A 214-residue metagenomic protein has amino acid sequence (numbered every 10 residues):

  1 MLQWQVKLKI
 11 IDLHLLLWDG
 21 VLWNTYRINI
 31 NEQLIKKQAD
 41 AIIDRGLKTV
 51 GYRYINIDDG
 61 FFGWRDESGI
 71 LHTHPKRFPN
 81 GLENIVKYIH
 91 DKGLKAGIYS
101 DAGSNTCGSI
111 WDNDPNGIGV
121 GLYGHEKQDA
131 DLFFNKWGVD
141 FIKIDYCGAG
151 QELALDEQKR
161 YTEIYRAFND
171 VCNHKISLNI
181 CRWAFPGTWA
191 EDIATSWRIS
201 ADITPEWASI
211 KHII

Functional and structural regions predicted by a protein language model:
L2, L16-V21, K76, S109 (+3 more regions): Short, low-complexity intrinsically disordered segments
L2-K36, A41, L132, R166-N169 (+2 more regions): N-terminal module-boundary/linker segments of secreted carbohydrate-active enzymes
L13, V171, A190-D192: A generic structural signal for short, non-catalytic loop/turn and secondary-structure boundary residues
L16, G51, E67, H174 (+1 more regions): Residues that flank catalytic or metal-binding motifs in active/ligand-binding sites
G20, L34-L153, Q158: Aromatic-lined carbohydrate-binding/catalytic grooves of carbohydrate-active enzymes
W23, D58, C181: Structured beta-strand/turn binding interfaces of compact recognition modules in eukaryotic regulators
H125, K175-I214: Glycan-recognition surfaces
D140-I142, C147-I176, I180, A184: Extracytoplasmic, non-cytosolic globular domains
